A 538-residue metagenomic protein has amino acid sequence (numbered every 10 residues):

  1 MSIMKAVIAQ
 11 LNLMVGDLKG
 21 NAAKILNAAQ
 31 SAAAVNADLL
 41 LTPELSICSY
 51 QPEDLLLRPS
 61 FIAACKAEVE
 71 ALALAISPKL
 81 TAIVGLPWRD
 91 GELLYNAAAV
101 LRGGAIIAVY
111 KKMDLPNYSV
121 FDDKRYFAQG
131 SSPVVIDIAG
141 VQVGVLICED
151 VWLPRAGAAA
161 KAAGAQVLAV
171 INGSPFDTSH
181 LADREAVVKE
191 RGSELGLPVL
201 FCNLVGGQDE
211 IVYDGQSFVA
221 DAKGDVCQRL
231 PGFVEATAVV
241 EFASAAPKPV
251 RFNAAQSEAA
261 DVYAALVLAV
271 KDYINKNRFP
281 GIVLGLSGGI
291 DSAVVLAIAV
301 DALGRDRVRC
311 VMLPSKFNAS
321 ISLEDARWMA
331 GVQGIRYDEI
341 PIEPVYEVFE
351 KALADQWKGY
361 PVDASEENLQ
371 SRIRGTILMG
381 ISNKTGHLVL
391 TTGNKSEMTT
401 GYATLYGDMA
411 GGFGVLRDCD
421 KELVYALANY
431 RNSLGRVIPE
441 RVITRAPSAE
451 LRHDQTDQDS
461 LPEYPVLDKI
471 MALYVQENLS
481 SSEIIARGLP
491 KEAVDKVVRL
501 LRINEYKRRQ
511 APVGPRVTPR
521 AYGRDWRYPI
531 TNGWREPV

Functional and structural regions predicted by a protein language model:
M1-G285, L296-R307, M312, Y337: Enzyme catalytic cores with a strong preference for nitrogen-chemistry domains
M4, G196, A222, P249-G288 (+1 more regions): ATP/NTP-dependent adenylation/nucleotidyl-transfer catalytic domains that generate, transfer, or process NMP-activated
